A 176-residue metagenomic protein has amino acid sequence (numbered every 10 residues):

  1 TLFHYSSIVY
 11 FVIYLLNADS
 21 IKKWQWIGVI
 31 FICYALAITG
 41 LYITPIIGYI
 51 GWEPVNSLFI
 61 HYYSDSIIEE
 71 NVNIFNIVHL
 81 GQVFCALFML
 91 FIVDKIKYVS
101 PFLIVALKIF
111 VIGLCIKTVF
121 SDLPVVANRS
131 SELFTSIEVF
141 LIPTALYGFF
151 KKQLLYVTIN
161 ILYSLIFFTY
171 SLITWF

Functional and structural regions predicted by a protein language model:
T1-L16, T118: Membrane-interface alpha helices of multi-pass inner-membrane proteins
F3-Y5, A18, P54-L58, S136-I142: Alpha-helical transmembrane segments and their membrane-interface exit regions
V12-L16, A86-M89, E138-F149: Transmembrane alpha-helical segments
Y14, A18-S130, T174: Alpha-helical transmembrane segments and terminal signal-anchor/GPI-anchor hydrophobic tails, characterized by long
S20-K23, T144-T158: Membrane-interface junctions at the ends of membrane-embedded or membrane-associated helices
F31-I32, K151-S171: Signature aromatic-anchored transmembrane alpha helix within multi-pass, membrane-resident enzymes that catalyze glycan
L107, V111-L114, E138-L141, N160-S164: Residues within membrane-spanning alpha-helices of integral membrane proteins, especially the hydrophobic core/packing
